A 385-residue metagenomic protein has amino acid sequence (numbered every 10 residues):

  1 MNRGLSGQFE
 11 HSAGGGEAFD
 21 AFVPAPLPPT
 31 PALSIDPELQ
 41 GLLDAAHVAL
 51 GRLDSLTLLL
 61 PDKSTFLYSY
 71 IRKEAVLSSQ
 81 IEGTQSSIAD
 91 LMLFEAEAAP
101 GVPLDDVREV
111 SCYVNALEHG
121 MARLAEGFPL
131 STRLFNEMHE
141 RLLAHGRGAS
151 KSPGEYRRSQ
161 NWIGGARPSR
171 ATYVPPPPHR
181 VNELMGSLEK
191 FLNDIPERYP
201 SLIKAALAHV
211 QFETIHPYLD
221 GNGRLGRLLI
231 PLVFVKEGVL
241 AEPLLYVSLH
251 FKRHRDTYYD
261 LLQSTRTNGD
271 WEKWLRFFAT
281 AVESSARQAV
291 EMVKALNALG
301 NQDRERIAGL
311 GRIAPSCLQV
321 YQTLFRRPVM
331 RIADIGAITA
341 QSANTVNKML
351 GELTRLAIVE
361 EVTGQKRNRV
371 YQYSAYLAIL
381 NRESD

Functional and structural regions predicted by a protein language model:
M1-D385: FIC/Doc superfamily catalytic core
